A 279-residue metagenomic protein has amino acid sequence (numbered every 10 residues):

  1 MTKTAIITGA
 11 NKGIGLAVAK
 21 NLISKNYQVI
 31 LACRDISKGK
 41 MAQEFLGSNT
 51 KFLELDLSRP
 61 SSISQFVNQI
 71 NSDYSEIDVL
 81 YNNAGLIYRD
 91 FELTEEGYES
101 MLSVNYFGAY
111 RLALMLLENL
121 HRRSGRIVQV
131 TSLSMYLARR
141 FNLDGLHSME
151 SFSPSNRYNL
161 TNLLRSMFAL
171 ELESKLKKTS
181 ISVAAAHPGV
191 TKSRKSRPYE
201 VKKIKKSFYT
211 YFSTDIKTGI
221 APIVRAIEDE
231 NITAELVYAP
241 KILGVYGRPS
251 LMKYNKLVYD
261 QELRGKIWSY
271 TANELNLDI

Functional and structural regions predicted by a protein language model:
M1-P60, S64-D73, D78-L80, G85 (+4 more regions): NAD(P)H-dependent oxidoreductase Rossmann-fold/reductase module
D73-Y74, D90-F91, M115-S124: A short helix-coil junction within the Rossmann-fold of NAD(P)-dependent oxidoreductases
D90-S103, E150-S151: Short alpha-helical oligomerization interface
A113-L114, L170: A short, exposed helix-loop element centered on a Lys and neighboring polar residues
T131-S132: Conserved active-site aspartate in kinases
